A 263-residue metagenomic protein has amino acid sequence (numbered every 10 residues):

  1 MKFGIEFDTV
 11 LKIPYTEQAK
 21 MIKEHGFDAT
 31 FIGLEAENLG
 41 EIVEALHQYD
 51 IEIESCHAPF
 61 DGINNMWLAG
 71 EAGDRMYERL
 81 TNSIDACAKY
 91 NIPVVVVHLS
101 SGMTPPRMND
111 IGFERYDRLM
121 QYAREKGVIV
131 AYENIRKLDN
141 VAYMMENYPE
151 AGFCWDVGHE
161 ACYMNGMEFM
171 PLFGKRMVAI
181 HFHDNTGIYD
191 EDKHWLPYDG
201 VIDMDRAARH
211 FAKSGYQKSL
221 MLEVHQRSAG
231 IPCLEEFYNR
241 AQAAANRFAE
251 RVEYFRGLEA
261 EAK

Functional and structural regions predicted by a protein language model:
M1-K2, L11-K23, V141-C154, A161-K263: Histidine-acidic metal/acid-base catalytic patches
M1-N82, A88, R124, G152 (+1 more regions): N-terminal pre-domain/capping segments
F3-F7, T30-I32, I53-A58, V95-V97 (+4 more regions): Hydrophobic faces of well-ordered beta-strands that scaffold small-molecule active sites in alpha/beta enzyme cores
T9-T16, A29-I42, N64-M66, E71-D74 (+6 more regions): Acidic-and-aromatic substrate-binding clefts and catalytic sites of carbohydrate-active enzymes
G26, D50, N91, G127 (+2 more regions): Residue-level detector of structured alpha->beta connecting loops
E41-Y49, R115-A123, F169, R206-F211: Catalytic-core regions built around general acid/base machinery
A58-D61, I92, S100, N185: Beta-hairpin (beta-strand-turn-beta-strand) motif
W67-G152, M164, Q217, N239-R247 (+2 more regions): Active-site acidic/histidine proton-transfer and metal-coordination neighborhood in alpha/beta enzyme cores
